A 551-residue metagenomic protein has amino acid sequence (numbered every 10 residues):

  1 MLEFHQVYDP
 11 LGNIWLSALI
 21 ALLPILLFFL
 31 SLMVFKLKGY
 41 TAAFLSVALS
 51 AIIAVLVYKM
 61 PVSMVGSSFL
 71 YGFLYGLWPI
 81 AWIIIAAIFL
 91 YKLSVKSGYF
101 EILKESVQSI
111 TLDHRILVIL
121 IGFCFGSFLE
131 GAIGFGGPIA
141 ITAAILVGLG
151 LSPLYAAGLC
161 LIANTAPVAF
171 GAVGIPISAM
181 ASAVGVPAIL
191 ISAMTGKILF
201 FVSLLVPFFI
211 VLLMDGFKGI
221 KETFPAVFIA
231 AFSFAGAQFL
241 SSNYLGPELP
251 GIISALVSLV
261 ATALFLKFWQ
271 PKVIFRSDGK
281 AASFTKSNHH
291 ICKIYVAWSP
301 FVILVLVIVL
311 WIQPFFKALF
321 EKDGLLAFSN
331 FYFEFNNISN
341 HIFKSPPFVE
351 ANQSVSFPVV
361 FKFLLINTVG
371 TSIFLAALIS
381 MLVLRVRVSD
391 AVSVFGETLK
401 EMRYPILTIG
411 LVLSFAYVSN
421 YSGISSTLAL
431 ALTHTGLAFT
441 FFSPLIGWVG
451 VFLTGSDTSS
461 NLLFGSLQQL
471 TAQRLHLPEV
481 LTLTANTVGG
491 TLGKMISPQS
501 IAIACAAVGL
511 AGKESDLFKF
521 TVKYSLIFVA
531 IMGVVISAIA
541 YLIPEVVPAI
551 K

Functional and structural regions predicted by a protein language model:
L2, A169-G279, V488-K551: Juxtamembrane and boundary regions of transmembrane helices in multi-pass small-molecule transporters and channels
D9-L23, G76-I80, I133-P138, I189-L204 (+3 more regions): Structural signature of hydrophobic alpha-helical transmembrane segments
I20-F29, L37-K59, A81-A87, V227-A231 (+5 more regions): Hydrophobic mid-bilayer segments of alpha-helices in multi-pass membrane transport proteins, especially secondary
G66-L149, R385-T471: Membrane-embedded alpha-helical segments and adjacent helix-loop junctions characteristic of multi-pass solute
V95-F100, L112-D113, L146-A156, S182-I189 (+5 more regions): Juxtamembrane helix-boundary/capping and inter-helix hinge elements in multi-pass membrane proteins
R115-S127, P153-A166, P187-P207, G410-L411 (+2 more regions): Alpha-helical transmembrane segments of multi-pass membrane proteins
G137-I145, L161, G174-G185, L213 (+3 more regions): Re-entrant/interfacial helical elements at transmembrane boundaries that shape and gate the permeation pathway
A281, N288-I446: Transmembrane helical segments that form the transport core of multi-pass membrane transport proteins
